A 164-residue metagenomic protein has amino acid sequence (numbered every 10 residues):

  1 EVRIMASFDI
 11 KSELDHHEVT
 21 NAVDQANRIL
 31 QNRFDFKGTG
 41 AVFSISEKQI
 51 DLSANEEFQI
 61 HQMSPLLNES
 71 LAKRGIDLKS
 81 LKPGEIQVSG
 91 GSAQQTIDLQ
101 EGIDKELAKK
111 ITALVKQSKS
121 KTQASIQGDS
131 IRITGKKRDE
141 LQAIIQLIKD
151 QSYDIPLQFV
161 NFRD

Functional and structural regions predicted by a protein language model:
E1-I4: Short, Lys/Arg-enriched N-terminal segments with co-localized hydrophobic residues within the first ~10-30 amino acids
A6-E13, Q49-A54, G90-L99: Short, hydrophobic beta-strand segments
E18-D35, L67-N68, D104-K116: Short amphipathic alpha-helix segments
F36-L66: N-terminal, charged amphipathic alpha-helical interaction modules
K37-F43, D77-G84, T122-A124: Short beta-strand elements
S44, Q94-D98, K105-D164: Positively charged, low-complexity, intrinsically disordered RNA-binding extensions
N55-I60, G102, K137-E140: Helix N-cap motif at beta-to-alpha junctions
Q59-Q100: Helix-adjacent hinge/juxtasegments
